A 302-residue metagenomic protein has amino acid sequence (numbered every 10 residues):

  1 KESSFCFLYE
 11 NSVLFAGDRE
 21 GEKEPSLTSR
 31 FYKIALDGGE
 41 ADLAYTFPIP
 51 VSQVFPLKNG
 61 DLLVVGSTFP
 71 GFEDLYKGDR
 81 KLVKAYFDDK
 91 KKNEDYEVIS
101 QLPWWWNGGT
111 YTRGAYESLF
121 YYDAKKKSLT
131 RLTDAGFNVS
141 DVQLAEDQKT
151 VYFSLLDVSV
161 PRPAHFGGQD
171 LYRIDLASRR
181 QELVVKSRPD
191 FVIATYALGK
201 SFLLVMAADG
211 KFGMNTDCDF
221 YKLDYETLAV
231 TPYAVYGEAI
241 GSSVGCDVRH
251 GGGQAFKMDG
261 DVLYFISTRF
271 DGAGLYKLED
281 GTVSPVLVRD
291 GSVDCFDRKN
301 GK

Functional and structural regions predicted by a protein language model:
E2-A16, A41, P48-V65, K92-Y96 (+7 more regions): Conserved beta-propeller blade repeats
E22-T28, E73, T110-Y116, R162-Q169 (+2 more regions): Short, solvent-exposed loop/turn segments at conserved positions within beta-propeller repeat blades
E24, T28, L129-E146, S154 (+1 more regions): A conserved hydrophobic secondary-structure block that centers on an alpha-helix together with its immediately flanking
S26-S29, D37, Y45-V54, G60-L62 (+2 more regions): Long, mid-chain structured domain cores
S29-K33, L119-Y121, Q169-R173, C218-K222 (+1 more regions): Hydrophobic beta-strand positions in blades of beta-propellers and related beta-sheet-rich domains
A35-G39, D123-K127, D175-R179, D224-L228 (+1 more regions): Short loop/turn segments that connect beta-strands within beta-propeller blades
T68-F120, H165-D170, C218-D219: Predominantly five- to eight-bladed beta-propeller fold
